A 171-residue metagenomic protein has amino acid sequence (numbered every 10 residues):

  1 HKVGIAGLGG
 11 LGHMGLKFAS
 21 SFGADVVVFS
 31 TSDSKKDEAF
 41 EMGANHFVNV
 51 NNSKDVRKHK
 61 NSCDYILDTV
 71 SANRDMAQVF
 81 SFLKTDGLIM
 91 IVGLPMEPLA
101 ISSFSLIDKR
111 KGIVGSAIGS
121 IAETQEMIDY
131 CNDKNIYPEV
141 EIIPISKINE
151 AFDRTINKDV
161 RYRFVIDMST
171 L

Functional and structural regions predicted by a protein language model:
K2-L8, F18-Q78: Adenosine-nucleotide cofactor-binding segment
L11: Hydrophobic/small residue at the entry helix of a nucleotide-binding pocket
F18, E38, S81, S105 (+1 more regions): Hydrophobic/aromatic ligand-binding patch that stacks against planar heteroaromatic rings of cofactors or nucleotides
T31-E38, P98-S103, E123-Q125: Short, glycine/polar-rich helix-capping loops at beta-to-alpha or helix-loop-helix junctions that flank or form
A72-N73, P95-M96, L171: Short glycine-rich anion-binding loops that position phosphate/pyrophosphate groups of nucleotides and phosphorylated
A77, I121-L171: C-terminal hydrophobic helical "lid"/dimerization subdomain of Rossmann-like NAD(P)H-dependent oxidoreductases
L83-T85: Helix-to-beta-strand junctions that scaffold the AdoMet/dcAdoMet cofactor pocket in Class I SAM-dependent enzymes
L88-M90, I101-E141: Rossmann-fold dehydrogenase core element
